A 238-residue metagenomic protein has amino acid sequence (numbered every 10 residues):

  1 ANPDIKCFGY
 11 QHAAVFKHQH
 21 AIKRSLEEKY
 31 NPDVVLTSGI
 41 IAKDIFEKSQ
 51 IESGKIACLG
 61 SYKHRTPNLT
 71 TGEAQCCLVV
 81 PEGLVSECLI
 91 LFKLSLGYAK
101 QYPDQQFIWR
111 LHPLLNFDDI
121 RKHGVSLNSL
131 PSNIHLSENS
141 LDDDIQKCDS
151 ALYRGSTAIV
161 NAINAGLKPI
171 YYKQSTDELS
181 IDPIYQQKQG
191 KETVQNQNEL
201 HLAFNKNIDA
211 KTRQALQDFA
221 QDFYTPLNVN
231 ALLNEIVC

Functional and structural regions predicted by a protein language model:
A1, E47-I51, S95-G97, D119-L130 (+1 more regions): Short, aromatic/basic amphipathic alpha-helical patches
A1, T37-I40, V80-L84, R110-L114 (+2 more regions): Structural motif
A1-G60: Active-site and donor-binding regions of nucleotide-sugar-utilizing enzymes
P32, S53, C58, S150 (+1 more regions): Catalytic binding pocket for nucleotide-activated donors in carbohydrate/polymer assembly enzymes
V34, C76, Q106, D149-S150: Structural motif
A57-S126: Conserved catalytic-core segment of nucleotide-activated headgroup transferases in glycan assembly
L115-A165: Donor nucleotide-activated moiety binding/catalytic core segment of transferases that use nucleotide-activated donors
D222-C238: C-terminal alpha-helical cap of glycosyltransferases
